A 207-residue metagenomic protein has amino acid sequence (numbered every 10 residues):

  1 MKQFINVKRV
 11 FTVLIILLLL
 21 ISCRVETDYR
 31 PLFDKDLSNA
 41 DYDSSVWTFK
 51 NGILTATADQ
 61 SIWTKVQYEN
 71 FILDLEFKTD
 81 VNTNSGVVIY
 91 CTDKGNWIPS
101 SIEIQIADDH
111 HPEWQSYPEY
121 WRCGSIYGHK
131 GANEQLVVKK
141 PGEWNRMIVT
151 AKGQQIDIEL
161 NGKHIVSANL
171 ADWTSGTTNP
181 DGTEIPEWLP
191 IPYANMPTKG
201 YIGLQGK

Functional and structural regions predicted by a protein language model:
M1-T27: Bacterial Sec-dependent N-terminal signal peptides
C23-K207: Carbohydrate-interacting regions of secretory-pathway proteins
